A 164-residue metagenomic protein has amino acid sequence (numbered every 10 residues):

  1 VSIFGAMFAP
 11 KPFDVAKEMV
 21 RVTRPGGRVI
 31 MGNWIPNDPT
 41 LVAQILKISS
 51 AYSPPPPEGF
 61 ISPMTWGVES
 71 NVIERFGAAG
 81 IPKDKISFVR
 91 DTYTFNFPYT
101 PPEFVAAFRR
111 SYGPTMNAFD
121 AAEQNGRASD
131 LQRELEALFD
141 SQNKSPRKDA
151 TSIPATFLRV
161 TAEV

Functional and structural regions predicted by a protein language model:
V1-F13, I35: A short SAM/SAH-binding and catalytic strip from SAM-dependent methyltransferases
V1-F4, I30, T156: Short SAM/SAH-binding signature in class I
F4, P56-G59, K144: A short, structure-level motif marking secondary-structure boundaries and short turns
M7, V20-R21, S152: A structural feature recognizing the 12-helix transmembrane core of secondary solute carriers
A9, F13, P39, N125 (+1 more regions): Non-membrane alpha-helical structural segments and their capping/turn regions in soluble enzymes
F13-D14, V20, R24-Y99, T115: Conserved catalytic/acceptor-binding region of the Class I
E18-M19, A162: Class I S-adenosylmethionine-dependent transferase superfamily signal
T65-V164: Conserved Class I S-adenosyl-L-methionine
